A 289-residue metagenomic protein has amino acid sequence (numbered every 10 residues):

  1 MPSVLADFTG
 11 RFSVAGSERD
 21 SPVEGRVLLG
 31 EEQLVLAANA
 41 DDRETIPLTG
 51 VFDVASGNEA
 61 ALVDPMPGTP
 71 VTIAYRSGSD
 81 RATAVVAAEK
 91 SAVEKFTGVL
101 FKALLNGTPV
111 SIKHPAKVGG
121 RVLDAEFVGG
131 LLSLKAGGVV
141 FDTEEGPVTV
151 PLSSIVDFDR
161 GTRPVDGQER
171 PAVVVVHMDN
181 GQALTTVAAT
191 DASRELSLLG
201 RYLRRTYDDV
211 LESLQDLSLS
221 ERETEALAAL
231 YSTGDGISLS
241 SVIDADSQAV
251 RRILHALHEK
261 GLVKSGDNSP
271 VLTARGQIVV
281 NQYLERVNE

Functional and structural regions predicted by a protein language model:
M1-L28, P65-M66, P70, A74-L131: Anionic N-terminal interaction surfaces
S17-R43, G120-T149: Conserved beta-hairpin
L34, T45-A60, V139, P147-P164: Phosphoinositide-dependent membrane-docking surfaces
L152-Q215: Long, low-complexity, charged/polar intrinsically disordered regions in eukaryotic proteins
E212-V242: Short amphipathic alpha-helical interface segments
L239, V250-K260: Basic amphipathic alpha-helical segments that dock to polyanions
H258-N268: A short, conserved structural fragment
Q277-E289: Short, amphipathic alpha-helical interaction segments positioned at domain boundaries
